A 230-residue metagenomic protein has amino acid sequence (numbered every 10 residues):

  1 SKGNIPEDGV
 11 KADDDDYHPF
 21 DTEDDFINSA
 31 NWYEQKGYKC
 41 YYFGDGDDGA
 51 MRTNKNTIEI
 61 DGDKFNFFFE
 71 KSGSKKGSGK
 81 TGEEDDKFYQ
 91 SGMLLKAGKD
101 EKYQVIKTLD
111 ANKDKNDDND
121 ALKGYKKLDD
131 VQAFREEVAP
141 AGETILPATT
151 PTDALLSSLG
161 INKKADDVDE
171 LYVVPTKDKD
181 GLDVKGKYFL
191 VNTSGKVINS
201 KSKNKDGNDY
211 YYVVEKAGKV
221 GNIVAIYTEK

Functional and structural regions predicted by a protein language model:
S1-K230: Extracellular adhesion/carbohydrate-binding repeat motifs centered on closely spaced tryptophans
